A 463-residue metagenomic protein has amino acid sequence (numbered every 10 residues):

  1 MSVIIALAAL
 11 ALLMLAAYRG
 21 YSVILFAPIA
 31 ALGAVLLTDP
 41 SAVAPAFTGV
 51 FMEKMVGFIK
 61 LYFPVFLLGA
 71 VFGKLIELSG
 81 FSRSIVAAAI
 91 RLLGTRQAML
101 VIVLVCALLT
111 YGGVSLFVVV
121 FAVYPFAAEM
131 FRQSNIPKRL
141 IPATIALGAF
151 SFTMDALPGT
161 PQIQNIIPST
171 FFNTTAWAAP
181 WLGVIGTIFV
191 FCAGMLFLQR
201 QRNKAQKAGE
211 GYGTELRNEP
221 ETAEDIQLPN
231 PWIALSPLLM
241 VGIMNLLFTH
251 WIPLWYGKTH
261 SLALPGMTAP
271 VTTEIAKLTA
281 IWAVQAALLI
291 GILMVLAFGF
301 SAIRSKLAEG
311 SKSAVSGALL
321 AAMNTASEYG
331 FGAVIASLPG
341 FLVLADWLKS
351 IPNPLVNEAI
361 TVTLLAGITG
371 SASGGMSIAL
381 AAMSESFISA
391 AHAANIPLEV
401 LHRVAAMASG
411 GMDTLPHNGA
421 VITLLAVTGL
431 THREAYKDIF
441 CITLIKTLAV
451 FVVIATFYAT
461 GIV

Functional and structural regions predicted by a protein language model:
I5-A17, P28-L37, F66-V71, V105-T110 (+7 more regions): Hydrophobic core segments of alpha-helical transmembrane domains in multi-pass membrane transport and ion-translocation
A6, T38, W181-G310, V427-T428 (+4 more regions): Long, contiguous bundles of hydrophobic transmembrane helices that form the permeation core of multi-pass
R19-V23, I59-Y62, G73-R83, L109-A122 (+6 more regions): Short helix-coil transition sites and intra-membrane helix breaks within transmembrane domains of multi-pass
L25-P28, T48-R83, L108, I275-G340: Core transmembrane alpha-helical segments of multi-pass membrane transporters/permeases
F63-G69, L92-E129, A322-G330, I351-S389: Hydrophobic alpha-helical transmembrane segments of multi-pass integral membrane proteins, predominantly secondary
A70, S84-V86, F117-M130, G159-F171 (+2 more regions): Re-entrant/interfacial helical elements at transmembrane boundaries that shape and gate the permeation pathway
A89, L93, L424-I445: Interfacial loop-to-transmembrane junctions
R96-L109, I136-T153, A179-I188, P354-I368 (+1 more regions): Alpha-helical transmembrane segments of multi-pass membrane proteins
